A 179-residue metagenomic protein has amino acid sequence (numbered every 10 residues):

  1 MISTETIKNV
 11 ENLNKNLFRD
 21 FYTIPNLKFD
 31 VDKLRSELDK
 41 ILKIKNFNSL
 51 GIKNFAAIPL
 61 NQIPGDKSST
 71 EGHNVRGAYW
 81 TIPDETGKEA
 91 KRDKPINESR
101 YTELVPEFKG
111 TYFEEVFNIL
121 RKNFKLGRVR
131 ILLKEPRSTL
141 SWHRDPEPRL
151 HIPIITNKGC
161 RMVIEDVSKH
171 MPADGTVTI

Functional and structural regions predicted by a protein language model:
M1-V116: Non-heme Fe(II)/2-oxoglutarate
I52-N54, K125, P146: A short, structural micro-pattern
E114-P136: A short glycine-rich, His/Asp/Glu-containing loop-to-beta-strand
L133, R144-C160: Short, conserved beta-strand element in jelly-roll/cupin
E135-R137, D174-G175: Tight coil/turn sites that cap or link beta-strands
P153-D174: A short beta-strand-loop-beta hairpin characteristic of the jelly-roll/cupin
V177-I179: Generic structural signal for buried aliphatic residues
